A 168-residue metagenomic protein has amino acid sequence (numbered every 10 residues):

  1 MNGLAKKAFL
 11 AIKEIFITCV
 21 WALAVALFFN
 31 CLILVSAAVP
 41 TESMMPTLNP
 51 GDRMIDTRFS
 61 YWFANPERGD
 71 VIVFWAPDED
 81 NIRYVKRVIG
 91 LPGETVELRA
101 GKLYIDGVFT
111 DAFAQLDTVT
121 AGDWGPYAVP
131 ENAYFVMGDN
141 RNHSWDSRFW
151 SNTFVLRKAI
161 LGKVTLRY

Functional and structural regions predicted by a protein language model:
M1-R83, F154-Y168: Protein maturation boundaries and topogenic segments
T47, N65, I89, V96-L98 (+1 more regions): Extracellular/periplasmic catalytic domains that process cell-envelope and extracellular macromolecules
D56, R68, P130, S147-R148: Membrane-interfacial and juxtamembrane segments of integral membrane proteins
R83-I105: Mid-length scaffold segments of soluble, non-membrane domains
I105-G122: PP2C/PPM family metal-dependent serine/threonine protein phosphatase catalytic domain, recognizing the conserved
G138: Phosphate/adenylate-binding glycine loop and adjacent helical scaffold
N142-N152: Active-site loop architecture of trypsin-fold serine endopeptidases
